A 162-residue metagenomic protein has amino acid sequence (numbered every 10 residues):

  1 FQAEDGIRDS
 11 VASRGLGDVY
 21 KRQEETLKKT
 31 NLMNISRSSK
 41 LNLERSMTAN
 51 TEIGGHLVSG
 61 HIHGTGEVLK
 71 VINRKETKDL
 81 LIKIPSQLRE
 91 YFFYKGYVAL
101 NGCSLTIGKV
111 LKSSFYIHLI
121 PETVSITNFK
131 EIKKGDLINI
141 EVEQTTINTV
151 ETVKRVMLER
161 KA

Functional and structural regions predicted by a protein language model:
F1-Y20: Single conserved hydrophobic/aromatic residue that forms the stacking wall/gate of nucleotide- or nucleobase-binding
S13-R14, K21-R22, V71, E90-T123 (+3 more regions): A structural feature that tracks compact, well-ordered secondary-structure segments with a strong bias toward
R22-T65: Ordered, amphipathic secondary-structure segments that act as subunit-interaction surfaces in large macromolecular
E24-L27, G55-G66, L111-H118, E122 (+1 more regions): Short, compositionally biased
K28-N31, I53, L88, Y94 (+1 more regions): Short, conserved secondary-structure segments in the cores of folded domains
S39, R45-A49, N139-Q144, E151-V156: Glycine- and charge-enriched low-complexity intrinsically disordered segments
G64-N73, D79-I82, L88, Y94-G96: Anionic-ligand binding region
